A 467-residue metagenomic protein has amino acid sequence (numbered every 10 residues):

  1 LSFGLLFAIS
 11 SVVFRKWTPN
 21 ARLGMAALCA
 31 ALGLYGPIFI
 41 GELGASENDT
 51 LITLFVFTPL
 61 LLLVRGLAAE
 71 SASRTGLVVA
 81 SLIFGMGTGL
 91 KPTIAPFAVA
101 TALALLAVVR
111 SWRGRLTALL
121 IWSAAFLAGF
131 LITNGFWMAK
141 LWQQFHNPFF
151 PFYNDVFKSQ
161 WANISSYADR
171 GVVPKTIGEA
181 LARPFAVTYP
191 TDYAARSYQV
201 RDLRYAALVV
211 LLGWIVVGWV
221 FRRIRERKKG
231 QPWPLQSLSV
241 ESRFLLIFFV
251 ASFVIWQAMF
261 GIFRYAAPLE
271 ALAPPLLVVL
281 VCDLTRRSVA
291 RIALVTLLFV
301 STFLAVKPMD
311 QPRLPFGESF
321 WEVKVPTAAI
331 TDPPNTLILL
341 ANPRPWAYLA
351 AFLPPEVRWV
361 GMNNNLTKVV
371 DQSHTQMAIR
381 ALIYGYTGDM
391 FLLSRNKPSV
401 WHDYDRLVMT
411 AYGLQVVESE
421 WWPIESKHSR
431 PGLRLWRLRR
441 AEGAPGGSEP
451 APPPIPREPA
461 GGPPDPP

Functional and structural regions predicted by a protein language model:
S2-V12, A186-L235: Hydrophobic, aromatic-rich transmembrane alpha-helices and their immediate juxtamembrane boundary segments
L6-P37, L54, R243, I247: Transmembrane-helix signature of polytopic, membrane-embedded enzymes that assemble or transfer cell-envelope glycans
T18-N20, P59-G76, V109: Membrane-interface transmembrane helices that cradle and orient dolichyl/undecaprenyl
N48-F55, G87-P92, P96, R243-L246 (+1 more regions): Hydrophobic/aromatic-rich transmembrane helices and adjacent perimembrane loops
G76-P92, A98-L103, I132, H146 (+1 more regions): Membrane-interface alpha helices of multi-pass inner-membrane proteins
F97-F130, M138, P275: Perimembrane helix-loop-helix junctions
L120-T191: Membrane-lumen/periplasm interface segments of specific transmembrane helices in polyprenyl phosphate-linked
L297-T367, P459: Membrane-embedded, lumen/periplasm-facing catalytic core of multi-pass transferases that use lipid-linked donors
